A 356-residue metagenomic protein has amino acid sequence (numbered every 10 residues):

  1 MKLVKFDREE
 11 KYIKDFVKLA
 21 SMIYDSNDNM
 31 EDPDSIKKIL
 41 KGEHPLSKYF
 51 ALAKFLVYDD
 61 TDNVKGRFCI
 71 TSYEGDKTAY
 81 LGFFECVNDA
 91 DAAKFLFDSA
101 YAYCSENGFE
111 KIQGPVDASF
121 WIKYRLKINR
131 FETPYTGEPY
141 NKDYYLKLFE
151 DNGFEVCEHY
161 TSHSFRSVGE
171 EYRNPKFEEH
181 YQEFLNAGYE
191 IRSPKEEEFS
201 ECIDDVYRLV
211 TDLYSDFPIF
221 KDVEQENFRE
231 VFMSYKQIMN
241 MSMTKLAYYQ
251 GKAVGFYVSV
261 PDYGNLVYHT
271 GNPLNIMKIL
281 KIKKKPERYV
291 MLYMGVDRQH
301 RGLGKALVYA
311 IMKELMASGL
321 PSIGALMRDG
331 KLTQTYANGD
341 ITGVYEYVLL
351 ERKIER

Functional and structural regions predicted by a protein language model:
M1-L3: Extreme N-terminal starter segment of soluble prokaryotic enzymes
D15-L19: Low-complexity, highly charged intrinsically disordered N-terminal segments that act as targeting/localization
A20-D60, G66-D76, S193, E197-M294: A conserved beta-strand-loop-helix scaffold within acyl/acetyltransferase catalytic domains
L52, E158-S162, V344-L349: Short hydrophobic/aromatic beta-strand or adjacent loop that forms the aromatic wall/cage of a ligand/substrate-binding
D76-G153, L274-G339: Acyl-donor binding region in acyl/amide transferases
P139-F217: Acyltransferase donor/substrate-recognition loop-hinge adjacent to the catalytic core
F165-V168, E351-R356: Short beta-strand-to-coil "C-cap" segments at the C-terminal boundary of structured domains/repeats, marking
K331-L332, D340-T342, E346, E351-K353: C-terminal, active-site-flanking charged/polar segments
